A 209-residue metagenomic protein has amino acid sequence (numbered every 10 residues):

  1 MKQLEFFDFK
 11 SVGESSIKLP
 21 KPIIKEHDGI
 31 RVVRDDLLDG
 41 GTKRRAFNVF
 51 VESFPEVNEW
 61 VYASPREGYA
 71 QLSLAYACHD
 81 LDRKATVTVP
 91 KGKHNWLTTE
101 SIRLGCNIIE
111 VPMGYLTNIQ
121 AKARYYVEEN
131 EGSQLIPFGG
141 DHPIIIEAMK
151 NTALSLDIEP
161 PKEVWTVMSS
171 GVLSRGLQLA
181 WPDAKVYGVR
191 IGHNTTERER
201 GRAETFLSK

Functional and structural regions predicted by a protein language model:
Q3-N58: Positively charged, low-complexity intrinsically disordered leader regions
E52, Y76, D80, L179-D183: Short, well-ordered alpha-helices that flank and scaffold nucleotide-derived cofactor binding pockets
E56-A77, L81-V89, E163-S170: A short, small-residue-rich loop immediately preceding and capping a beta-strand
G68-L72, H94-N95, G171-R175, T196: Short, well-ordered alpha-helical microsegments
R83-T86, I108, S133, A184-V186: Hydrophobic anchor at the start of a short beta-strand that flanks the dinucleotide cofactor-binding loop
A85-K93, Y187-H193: Short internal beta-strands
G92-P160, K209: Small/polar-residue-rich loop-to-helix segments that shape phosphate-bearing ligand pockets
I145-K209: Glycine-rich phosphate/pyrophosphate-binding loop at beta-loop-alpha junctions
